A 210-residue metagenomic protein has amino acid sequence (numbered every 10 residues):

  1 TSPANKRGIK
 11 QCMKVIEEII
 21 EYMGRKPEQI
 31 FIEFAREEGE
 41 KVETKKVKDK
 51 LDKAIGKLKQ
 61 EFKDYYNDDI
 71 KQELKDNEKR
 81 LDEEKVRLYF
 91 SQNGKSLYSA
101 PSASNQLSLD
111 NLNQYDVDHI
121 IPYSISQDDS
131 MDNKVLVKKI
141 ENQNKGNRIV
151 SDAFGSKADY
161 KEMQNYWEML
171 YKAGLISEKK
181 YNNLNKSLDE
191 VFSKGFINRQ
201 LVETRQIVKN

Functional and structural regions predicted by a protein language model:
T1-S91, I149-N210: Mixed-charge, low-complexity interaction segments
A4, K14, S96-A100, N111-D116 (+2 more regions): Generic ordered-secondary-structure signal
K79-Y115, K138: Short cysteine-rich loop/turn motifs with clustered Cys
P101-L136, K145-D152: Histidine-centered nuclease catalytic patch
I125-K139, W167-K180: Short Fe-S-cluster ligation motifs
N142: Post-HExxH zinc-binding segment in Zn-dependent metallohydrolases
